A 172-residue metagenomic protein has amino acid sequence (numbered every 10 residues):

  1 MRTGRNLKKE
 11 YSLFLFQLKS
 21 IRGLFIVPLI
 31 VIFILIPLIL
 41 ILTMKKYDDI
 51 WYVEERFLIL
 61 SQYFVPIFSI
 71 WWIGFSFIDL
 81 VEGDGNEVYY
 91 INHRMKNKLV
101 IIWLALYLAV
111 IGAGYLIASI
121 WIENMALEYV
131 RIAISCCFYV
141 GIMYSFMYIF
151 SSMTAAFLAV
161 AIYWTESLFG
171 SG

Functional and structural regions predicted by a protein language model:
M1-I30, F146: Aromatic- and glycine-rich beta-strand/loop motifs that create alpha-glucan
L7, I91, S135: Aromatic-acidic/polar surface patches that form glycan- and anion
F14-R22, K96-A105: Interfacial transmembrane-helix starts/ends
I30-P37: Short secondary-structure junction/hinge motifs that connect adjacent elements
P37-L80, L99-G170: Secretory targeting signals
E82-N86: Cytoplasmic membrane-interface regions of multi-pass membrane proteins
V88-K96: Short helix-to-coil transition segments within interhelical loops that connect adjacent transmembrane helices
